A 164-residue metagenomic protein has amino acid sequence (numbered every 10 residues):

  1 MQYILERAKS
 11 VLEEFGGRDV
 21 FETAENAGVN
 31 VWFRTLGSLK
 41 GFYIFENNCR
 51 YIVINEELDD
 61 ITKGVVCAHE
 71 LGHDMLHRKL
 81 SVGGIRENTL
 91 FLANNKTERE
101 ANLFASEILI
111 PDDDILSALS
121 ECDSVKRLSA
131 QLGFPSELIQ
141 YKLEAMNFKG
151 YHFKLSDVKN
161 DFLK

Functional and structural regions predicted by a protein language model:
M1-K164: Active-site hotspot residues in diverse enzymes, especially metal/ion-binding acidic/histidine motifs
